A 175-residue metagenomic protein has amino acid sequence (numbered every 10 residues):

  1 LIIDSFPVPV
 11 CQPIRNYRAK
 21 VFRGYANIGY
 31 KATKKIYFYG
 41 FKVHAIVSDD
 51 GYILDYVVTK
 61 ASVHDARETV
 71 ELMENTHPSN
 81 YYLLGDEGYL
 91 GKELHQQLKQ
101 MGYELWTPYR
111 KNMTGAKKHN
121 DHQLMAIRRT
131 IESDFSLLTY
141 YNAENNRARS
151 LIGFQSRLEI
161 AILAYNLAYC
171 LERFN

Functional and structural regions predicted by a protein language model:
L1-E87, K92-M101, R110: Polybasic low-complexity intrinsically disordered regions
P9-R15, A116-K118, E159: Short, solvent-exposed polar/charged micro-motifs at secondary-structure junctions
T33-I36, R149-L158: Structural motif
V57-K60, L151-G153, F174-N175: Short alpha-helical "patches" and their helix-cap loops
E68, T130, E159-I162: Catalytic-loop motifs flanking and including active-site residues across diverse enzymes
Y81-Y82, E87-I152: Helix-centered, glycine/charged polyanion-binding patches within enzymatic domains that contact phosphate-containing
E159-N175: Charged phosphate-binding loop/patch that engages nucleotide di/tri-phosphates or the phosphate backbone of nucleic
